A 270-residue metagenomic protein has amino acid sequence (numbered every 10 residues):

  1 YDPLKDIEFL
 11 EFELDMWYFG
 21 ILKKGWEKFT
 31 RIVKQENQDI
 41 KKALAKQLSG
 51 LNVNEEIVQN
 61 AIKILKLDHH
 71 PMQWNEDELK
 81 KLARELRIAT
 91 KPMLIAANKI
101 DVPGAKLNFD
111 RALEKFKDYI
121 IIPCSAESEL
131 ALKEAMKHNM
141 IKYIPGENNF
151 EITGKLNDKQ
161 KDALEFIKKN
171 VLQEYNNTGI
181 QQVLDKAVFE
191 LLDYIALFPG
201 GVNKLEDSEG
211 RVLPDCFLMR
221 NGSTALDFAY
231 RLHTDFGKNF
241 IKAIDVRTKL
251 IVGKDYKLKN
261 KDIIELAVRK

Functional and structural regions predicted by a protein language model:
Y1-L4, D15, K99-P103, A126-A131 (+3 more regions): Conserved nucleotide-binding/hydrolysis micro-motifs of P-loop NTPases
I21, E27, R31, E36 (+5 more regions): Canonical P-loop GTPase G-domain recognition
N203-S208, L232-D245: Short, basic/aromatic beta-hairpin or loop at an interaction surface
S208-S223: Short, contiguous acidic and Ser/Thr-rich linear segments
L218, K257-L258: Residue-level "contact hotspot" at macromolecular interaction interfaces
K242-K257: Short acidic beta-strand-loop surface patches of small beta-rich interaction domains
K261-D262: Loop/turn positions that initiate beta-strands
V268-K270: Short, charged beta-turn/beta-strand-edge "cap" motif at the junction between a beta-strand and an adjacent loop
